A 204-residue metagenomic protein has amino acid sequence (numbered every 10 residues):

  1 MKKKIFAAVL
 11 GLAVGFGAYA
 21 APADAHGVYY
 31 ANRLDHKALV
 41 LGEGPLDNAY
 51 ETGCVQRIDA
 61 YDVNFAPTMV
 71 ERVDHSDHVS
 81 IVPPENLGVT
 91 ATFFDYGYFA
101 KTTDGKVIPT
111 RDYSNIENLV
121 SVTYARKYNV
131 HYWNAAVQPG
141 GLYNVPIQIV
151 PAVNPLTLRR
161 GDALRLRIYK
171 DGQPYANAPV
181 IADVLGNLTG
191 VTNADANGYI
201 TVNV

Functional and structural regions predicted by a protein language model:
M1-A8: Bacterial N-terminal signal peptides that target proteins for export
V14-P22: C-terminal segment of classical bacterial N-terminal signal peptides
A23-S80: Start-of-domain marker
D24-H36, V107-L164, Y169-A176, V184-N187: Beta-strand-rich domain onsets/edges
I58-P67, P179-N193: Short amphipathic beta-strand segments in non-cytosolic proteins
H75-V79, T192-V204: Glycine-centered loop-to-beta-strand initiation motif
E85-V89: Extracellular Ig-like/FN3 beta-sandwich strand-entry sites
D95-T103: Short acidic/polar inter-strand loop motif in beta-rich domains
